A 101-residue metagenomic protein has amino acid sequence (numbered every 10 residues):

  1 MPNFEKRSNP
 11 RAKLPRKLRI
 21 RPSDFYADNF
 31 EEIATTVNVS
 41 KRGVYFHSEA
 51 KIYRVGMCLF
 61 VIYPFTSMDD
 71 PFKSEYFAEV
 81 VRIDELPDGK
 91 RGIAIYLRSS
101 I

Functional and structural regions predicted by a protein language model:
M1-I101: Structured alpha-helical
